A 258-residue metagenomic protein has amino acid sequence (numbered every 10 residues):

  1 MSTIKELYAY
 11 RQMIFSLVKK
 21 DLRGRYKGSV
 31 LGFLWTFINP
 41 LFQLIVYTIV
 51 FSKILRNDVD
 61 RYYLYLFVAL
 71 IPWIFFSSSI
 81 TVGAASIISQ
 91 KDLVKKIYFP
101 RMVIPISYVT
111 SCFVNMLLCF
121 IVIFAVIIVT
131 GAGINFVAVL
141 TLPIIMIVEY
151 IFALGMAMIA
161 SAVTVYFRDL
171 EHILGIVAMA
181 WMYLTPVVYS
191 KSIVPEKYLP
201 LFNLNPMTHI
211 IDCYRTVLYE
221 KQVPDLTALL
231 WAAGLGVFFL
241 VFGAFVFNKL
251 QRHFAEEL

Functional and structural regions predicted by a protein language model:
M1-L258: Hydrophobic transmembrane alpha-helices and immediately adjacent juxtamembrane helices of multi-pass inner-membrane
